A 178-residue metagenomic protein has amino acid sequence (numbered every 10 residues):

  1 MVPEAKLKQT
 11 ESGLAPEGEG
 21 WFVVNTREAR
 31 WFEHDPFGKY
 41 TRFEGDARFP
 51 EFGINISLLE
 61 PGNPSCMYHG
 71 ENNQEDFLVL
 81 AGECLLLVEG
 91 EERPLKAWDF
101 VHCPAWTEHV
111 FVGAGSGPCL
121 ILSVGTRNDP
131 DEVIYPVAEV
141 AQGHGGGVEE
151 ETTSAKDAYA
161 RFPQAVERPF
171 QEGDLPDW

Functional and structural regions predicted by a protein language model:
M1-E51, V140-W178: A short, N-terminal "cap"/entry segment at the start of jelly-roll beta-barrel domains of the cupin/DSBH fold
D35-F43, N55-E71, A105: Conserved short histidine dyad/triad with adjacent acidic residue
K39, P50-N55, N73-E75, G82 (+2 more regions): A generic structural signal for short beta-strands and their flanking turns/coil linkers
R48, L85, A105-D131: Ligand-binding loop in jelly-roll beta-barrel domains
I54-P61, G70-V88, G125-T126: Short, conserved beta-strand element in jelly-roll/cupin
D76, G90-W106: Short acidic-glycine-tyrosine-enriched beta hairpin
D129-I134, H144: A short beta-to-alpha transition loop/helix N-cap that caps and shapes the active-site region
